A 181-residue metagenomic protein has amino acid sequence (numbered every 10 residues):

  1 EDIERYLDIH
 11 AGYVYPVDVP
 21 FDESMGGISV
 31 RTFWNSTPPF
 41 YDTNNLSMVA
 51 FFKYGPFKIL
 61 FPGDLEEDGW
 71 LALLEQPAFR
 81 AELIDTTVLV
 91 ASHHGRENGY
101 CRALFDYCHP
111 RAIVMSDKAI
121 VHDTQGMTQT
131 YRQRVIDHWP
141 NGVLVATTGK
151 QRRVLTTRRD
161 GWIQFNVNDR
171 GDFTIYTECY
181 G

Functional and structural regions predicted by a protein language model:
E1-V14, P110, K118-A119: Active-site HxH/HxHxD metal-binding segment of metal-dependent hydrolases
D2-I3, T130-Y131, G171: Short secondary-structure boundary/capping segments
L7-V88, R159-G181: Core dinuclear metal-dependent hydrolase active-site scaffold
W70-W162: Cap/insert and terminal regions of metallo-dependent hydrolase folds
